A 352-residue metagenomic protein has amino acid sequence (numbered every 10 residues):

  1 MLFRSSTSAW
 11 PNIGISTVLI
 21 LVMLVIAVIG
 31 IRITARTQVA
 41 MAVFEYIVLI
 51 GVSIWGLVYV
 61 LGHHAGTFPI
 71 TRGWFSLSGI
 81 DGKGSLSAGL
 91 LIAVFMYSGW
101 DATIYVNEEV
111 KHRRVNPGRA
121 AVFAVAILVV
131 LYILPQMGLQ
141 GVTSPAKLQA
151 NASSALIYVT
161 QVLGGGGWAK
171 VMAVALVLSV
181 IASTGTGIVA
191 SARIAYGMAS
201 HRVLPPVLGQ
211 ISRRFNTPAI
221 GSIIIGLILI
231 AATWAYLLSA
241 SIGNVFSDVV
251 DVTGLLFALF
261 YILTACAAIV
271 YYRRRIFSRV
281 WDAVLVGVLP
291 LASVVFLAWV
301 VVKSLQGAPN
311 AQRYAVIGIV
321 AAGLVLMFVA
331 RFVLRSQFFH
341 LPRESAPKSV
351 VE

Functional and structural regions predicted by a protein language model:
M1-P11, V43, V48-G51, N107-I127 (+4 more regions): Helix-loop-helix connectors at the membrane interface of multi-pass transporters/channels
M1-R4, V122-I188, L204-T253: TM-loop-TM module centered on a large, flexible mid-protein loop between adjacent transmembrane helices in multi-pass
R4-P11, A40-A173: Helix-loop-helix junctions that connect adjacent transmembrane segments in multi-pass membrane transporters
S8-P11, T37, L208-N216, A258-P309: C-terminal membrane-solvent junction of multi-pass transporters and transport-like membrane proteins
P11-F68, S98, A121-V125, L256-L259 (+2 more regions): Membrane-interface loop-to-helix entry segments
I223-T233, G287-S304, V320-G323: Hydrophobic membrane-spanning alpha-helices of multi-pass integral membrane proteins
S239-N244, V302-I317: Extracellular/periplasmic helix-loop-helix junctions in multi-pass membrane proteins
A265-L289, N310-E352: Terminal cytosolic tails of multi-pass membrane transporters, especially the segment immediately following the final
